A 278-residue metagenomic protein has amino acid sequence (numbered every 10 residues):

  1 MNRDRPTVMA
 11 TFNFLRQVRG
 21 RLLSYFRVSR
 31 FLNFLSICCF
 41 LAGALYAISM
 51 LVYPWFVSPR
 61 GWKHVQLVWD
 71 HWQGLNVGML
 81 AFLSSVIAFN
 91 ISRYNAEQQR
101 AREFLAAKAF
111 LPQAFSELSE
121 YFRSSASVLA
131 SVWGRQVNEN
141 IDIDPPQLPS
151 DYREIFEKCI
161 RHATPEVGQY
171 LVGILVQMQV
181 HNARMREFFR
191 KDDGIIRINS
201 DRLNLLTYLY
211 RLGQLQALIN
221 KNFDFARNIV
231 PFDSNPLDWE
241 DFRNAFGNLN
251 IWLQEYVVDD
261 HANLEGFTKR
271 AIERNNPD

Functional and structural regions predicted by a protein language model:
M1-F12, D278: Short, intrinsically disordered terminal tails adjacent to the first/last structured region
T7-A42: Juxtamembrane interface helix immediately N-terminal to a transmembrane segment
A10, L23, R60-L67, E103: Juxtamembrane loop-helix boundary motifs flanking transmembrane segments in multi-pass membrane proteins
F31-Q99: Membrane-embedded hydrophobic alpha-helical segments
Q66, D70, G74, N95-A109 (+2 more regions): Short, solvent-exposed segments of well-ordered alpha helices
I87-Q98, R102, I155, K191-R197: Short, charged/polar, low-complexity loop and linker segments that flank or interrupt alpha-helical bundles
R93-D142: Amphipathic, membrane-active segments
R123-D278: Interfacial alpha-helical end/capping and short helix-turn segments at domain and membrane boundaries
